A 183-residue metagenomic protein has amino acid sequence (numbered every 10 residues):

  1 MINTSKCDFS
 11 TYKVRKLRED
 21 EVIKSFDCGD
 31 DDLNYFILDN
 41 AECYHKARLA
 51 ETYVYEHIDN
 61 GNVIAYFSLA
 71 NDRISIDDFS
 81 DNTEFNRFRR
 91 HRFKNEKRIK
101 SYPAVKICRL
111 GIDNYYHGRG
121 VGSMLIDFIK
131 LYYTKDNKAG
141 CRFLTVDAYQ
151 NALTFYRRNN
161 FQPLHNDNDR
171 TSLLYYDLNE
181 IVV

Functional and structural regions predicted by a protein language model:
M1-G29: Conserved N-terminal entry element of GNAT/NAT acetyltransferase domains
R48-S68, D81-E84: Conserved beta-hairpin
A50-V54, Y66, A104, R109 (+1 more regions): Short hydrophobic/aromatic beta-strand element in the GNAT-like acyltransferase core that lines or flanks the acyl-donor
S68-R109: Conserved acyl-donor/pantetheine-binding loop and adjacent beta-alpha core of acyl/acetyltransferases and related
C108-G118: A short, internal acetyl-CoA/4′-phosphopantetheine-binding micro-motif in the GNAT/acyltransferase core
G118-Y132: Conserved acetyl-CoA-binding loop-helix of GNAT-fold acetyltransferases
I126, Y133-A148: Conserved GNAT acetyl-CoA-binding A-motif
V146, Y156-R157, F161: Conserved active-site tyrosine of GNAT-family acetyltransferases
